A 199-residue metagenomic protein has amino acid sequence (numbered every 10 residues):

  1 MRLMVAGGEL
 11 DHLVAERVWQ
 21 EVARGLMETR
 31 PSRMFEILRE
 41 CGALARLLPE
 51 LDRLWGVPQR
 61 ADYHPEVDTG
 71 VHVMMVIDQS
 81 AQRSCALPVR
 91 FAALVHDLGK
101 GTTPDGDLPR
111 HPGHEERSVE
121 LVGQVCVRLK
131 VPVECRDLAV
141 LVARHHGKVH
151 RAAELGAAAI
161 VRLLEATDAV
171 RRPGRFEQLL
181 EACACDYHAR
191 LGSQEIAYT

Functional and structural regions predicted by a protein language model:
M1-L94, L98-G113, R117-E134: Glycine- and charge-enriched loop/helix tracts that form the active or gating conduit in phosphate/cation-handling
R24-L51, A169-A197: Structured, non-catalytic alpha/beta "coupling" segments that mediate domain-domain communication and provide generic
V57-D68, V131-I196: Histidine/acidic-rich helix-loop-helix segments that form or flank divalent-metal centers in metalloenzyme catalytic
